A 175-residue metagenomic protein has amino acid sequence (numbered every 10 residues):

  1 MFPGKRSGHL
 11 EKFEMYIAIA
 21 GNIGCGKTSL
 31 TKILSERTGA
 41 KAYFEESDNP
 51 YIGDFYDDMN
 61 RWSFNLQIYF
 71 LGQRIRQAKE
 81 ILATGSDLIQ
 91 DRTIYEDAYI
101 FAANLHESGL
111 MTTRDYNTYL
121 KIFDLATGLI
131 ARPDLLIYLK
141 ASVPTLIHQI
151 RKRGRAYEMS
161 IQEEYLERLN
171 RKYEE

Functional and structural regions predicted by a protein language model:
F13-Y16: Pre-Walker A (Motif I) flank of P-loop NTPase domains
I19: Hydrophobic anchor at the beta1->P-loop junction of P-loop NTPases
N22: P-loop (Walker A) phosphate-binding loop of NTP-binding proteins
K27: Conserved lysine of the Walker
L30, L34: Hydrophobic positions on the alpha1 helix immediately C-terminal to the Walker A/P-loop
E36-R74: Conserved substrate/cofactor phosphate-moiety recognition/catalytic segment in nucleotide-dependent phosphotransferases
R74-R114: A basic- and aromatic-enriched beta-loop-alpha substructure that forms the phosphate/nucleotide- and DNA/RNA-contacting
Y99-K172: A glycine- and Lys/Arg-enriched "phosphate-lid" helix/loop adjacent to the NTP-binding pocket of small-molecule kinases
